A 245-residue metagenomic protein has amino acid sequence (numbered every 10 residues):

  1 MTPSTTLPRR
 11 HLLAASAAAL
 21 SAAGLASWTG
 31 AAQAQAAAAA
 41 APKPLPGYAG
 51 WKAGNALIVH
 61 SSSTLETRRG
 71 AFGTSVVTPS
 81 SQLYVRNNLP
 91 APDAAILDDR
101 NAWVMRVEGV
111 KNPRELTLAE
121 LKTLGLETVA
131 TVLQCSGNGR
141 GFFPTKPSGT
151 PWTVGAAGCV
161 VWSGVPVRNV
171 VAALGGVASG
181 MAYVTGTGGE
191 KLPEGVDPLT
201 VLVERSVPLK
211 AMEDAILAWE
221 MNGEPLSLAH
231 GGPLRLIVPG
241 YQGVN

Functional and structural regions predicted by a protein language model:
T2-L20: N-terminal secretory signal peptides and thylakoid transit peptides that target proteins across membranes
L20-S21, G175: Residue-level detector of secondary-structure transition/capping positions
S21, A32-A34: Cleavable N-terminal signal peptides
A23-A26: Hydrophobic alpha-helical membrane-insertion segments, chiefly the h-region of N-terminal signal peptides
A36-N245: Structured, non-membrane catalytic/scaffold regions adjacent to prosthetic-group chemistry
